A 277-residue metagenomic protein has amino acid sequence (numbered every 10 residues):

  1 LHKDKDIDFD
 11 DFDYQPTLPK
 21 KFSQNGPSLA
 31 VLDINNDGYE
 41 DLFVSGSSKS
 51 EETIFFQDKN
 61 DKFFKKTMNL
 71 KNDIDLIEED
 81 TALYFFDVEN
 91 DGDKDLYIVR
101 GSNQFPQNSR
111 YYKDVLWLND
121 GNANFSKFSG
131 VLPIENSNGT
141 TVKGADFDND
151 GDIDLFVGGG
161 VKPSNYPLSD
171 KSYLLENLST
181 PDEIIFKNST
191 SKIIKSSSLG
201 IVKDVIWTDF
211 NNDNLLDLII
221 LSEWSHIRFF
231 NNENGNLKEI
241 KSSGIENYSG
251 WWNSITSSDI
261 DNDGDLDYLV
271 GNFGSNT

Functional and structural regions predicted by a protein language model:
L1-Q24, F56-E78, V115-S137, Y173-G200 (+1 more regions): Blade-edge motifs of beta-propeller repeat domains
N25-N36, F56, E79-N90, L118 (+8 more regions): Beta-propeller blade termini
L29, E52-F55, L96, D114-L116 (+4 more regions): Hydrophobic beta-strand positions in blades of beta-propellers and related beta-sheet-rich domains
D41-G46, L96-R100, L155-G159, D217-S222 (+1 more regions): Hydrophobic beta-strand segments that make up the repeating blades of beta-propeller and related beta-repeat
F43-F63: Beta-propeller domains
S47-S50, P106-Y112, N165-D170, E223-S225: Short, solvent-exposed loop/turn segments at conserved positions within beta-propeller repeat blades
F63, I74-G121: A generic tandem-repeat structural signature
N124-T208, N214-L216, L221-S225: Solenoidal tandem-repeat scaffolds enriched in leucines and small polar residues
